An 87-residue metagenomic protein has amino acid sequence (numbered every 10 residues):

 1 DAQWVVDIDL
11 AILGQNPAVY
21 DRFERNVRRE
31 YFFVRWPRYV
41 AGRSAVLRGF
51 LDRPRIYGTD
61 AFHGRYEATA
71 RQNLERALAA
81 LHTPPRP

Functional and structural regions predicted by a protein language model:
D1-P87: Divalent metal-dependent phosphate-bond-processing catalytic cores, especially two-metal-ion Mg2+/Mn2+ enzymes that act
